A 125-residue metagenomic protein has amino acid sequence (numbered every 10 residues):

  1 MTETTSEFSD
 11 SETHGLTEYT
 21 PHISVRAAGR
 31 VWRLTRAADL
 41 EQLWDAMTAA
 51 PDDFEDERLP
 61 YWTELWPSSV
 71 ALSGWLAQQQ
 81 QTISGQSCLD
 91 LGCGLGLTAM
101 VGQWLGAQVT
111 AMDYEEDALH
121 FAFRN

Functional and structural regions predicted by a protein language model:
M1-N125: S-adenosylmethionine-dependent methyltransferases
